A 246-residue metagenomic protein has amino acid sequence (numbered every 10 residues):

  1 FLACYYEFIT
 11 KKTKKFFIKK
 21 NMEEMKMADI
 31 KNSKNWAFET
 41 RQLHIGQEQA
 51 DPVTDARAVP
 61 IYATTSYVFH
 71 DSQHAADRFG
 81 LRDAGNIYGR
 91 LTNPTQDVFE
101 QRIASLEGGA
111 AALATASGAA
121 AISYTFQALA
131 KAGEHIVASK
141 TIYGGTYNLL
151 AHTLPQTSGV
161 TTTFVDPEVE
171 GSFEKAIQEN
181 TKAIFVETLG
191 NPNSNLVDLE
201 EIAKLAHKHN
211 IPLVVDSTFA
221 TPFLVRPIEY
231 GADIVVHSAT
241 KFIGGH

Functional and structural regions predicted by a protein language model:
Y6-E7, M22: Intrinsic disorder/low-complexity segments in short proteins, especially the signal peptide and propeptide regions
I9-K12, A63, N180, S217: Intrinsically disordered/low-complexity terminal segments and short unstructured peptides
K11-F16, K20-N21: Polybasic, lysine-rich low-complexity intrinsically disordered segments
M25-N93, Q101-R102: N-terminal "arm"/small-domain region of PLP-dependent enzymes with the aminotransferase-like
A28-S33, A50, A112-H246: Conserved PLP-enzyme active-site core in the AAT-like
E39-Q42, E100-S105, G231-D233, H237: Short, hydrophobic/aliphatic alpha-helical segments
D71-S123, G145-T153: Conserved N-terminal alpha-helix of the aminotransferase class I/II PLP-enzyme fold
